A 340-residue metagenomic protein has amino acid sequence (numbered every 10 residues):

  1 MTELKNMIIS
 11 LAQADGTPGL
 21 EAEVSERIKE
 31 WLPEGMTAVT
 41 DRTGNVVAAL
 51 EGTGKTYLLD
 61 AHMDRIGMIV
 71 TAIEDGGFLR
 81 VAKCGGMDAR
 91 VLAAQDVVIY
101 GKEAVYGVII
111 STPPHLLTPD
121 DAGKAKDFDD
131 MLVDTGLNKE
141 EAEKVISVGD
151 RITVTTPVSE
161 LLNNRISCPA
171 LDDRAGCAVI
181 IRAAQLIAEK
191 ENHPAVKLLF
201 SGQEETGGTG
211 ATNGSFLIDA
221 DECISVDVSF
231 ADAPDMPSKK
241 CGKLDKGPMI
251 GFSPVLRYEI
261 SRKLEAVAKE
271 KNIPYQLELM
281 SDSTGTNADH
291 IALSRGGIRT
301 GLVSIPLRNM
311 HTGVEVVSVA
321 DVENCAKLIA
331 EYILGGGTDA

Functional and structural regions predicted by a protein language model:
M1-A340: N-terminal hydrophobic/helix-forming segments and targeting peptides
